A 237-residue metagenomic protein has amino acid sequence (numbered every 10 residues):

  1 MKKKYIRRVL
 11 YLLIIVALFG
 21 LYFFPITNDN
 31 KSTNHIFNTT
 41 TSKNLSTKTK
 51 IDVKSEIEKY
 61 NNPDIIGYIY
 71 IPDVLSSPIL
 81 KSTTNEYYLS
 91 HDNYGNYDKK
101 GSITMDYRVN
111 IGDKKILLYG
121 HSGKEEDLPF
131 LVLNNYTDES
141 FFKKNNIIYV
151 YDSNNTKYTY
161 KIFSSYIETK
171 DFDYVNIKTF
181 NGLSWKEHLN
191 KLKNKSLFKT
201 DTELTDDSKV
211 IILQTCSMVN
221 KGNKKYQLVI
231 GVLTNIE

Functional and structural regions predicted by a protein language model:
M1-I15: N-terminal Sec-pathway targeting helices
L12-F24: N-terminal type II signal-anchor transmembrane helix that functions as the membrane-insertion/stop-transfer segment
L21-E237: Solvent-exposed, non-transmembrane regions of membrane-associated and secreted proteins
